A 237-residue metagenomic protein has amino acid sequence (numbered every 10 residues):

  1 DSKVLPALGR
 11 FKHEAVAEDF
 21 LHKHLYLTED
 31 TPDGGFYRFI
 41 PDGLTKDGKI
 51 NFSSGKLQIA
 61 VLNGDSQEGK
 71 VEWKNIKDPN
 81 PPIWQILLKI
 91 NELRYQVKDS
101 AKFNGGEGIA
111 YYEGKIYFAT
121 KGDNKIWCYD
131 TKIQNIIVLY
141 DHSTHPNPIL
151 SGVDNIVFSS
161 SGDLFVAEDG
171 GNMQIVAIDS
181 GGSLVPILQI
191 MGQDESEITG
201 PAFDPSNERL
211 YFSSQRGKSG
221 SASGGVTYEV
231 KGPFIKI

Functional and structural regions predicted by a protein language model:
D1-I237: Sequence/structural signature of beta-propeller domains
